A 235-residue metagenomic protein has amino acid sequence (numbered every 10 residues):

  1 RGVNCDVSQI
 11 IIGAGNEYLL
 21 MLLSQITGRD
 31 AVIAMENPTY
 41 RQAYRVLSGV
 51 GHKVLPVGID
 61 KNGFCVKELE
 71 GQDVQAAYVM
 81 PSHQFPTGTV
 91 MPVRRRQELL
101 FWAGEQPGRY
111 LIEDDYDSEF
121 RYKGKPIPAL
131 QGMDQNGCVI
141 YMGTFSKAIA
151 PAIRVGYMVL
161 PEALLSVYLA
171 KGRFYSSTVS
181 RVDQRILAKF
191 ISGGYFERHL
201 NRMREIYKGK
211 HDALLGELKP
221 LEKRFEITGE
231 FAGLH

Functional and structural regions predicted by a protein language model:
R1-G108, E119, K123-G137, Y207: Conserved core of the PLP fold type I
P128-A129, L169, L187, L218: Catalytic cores of nucleotide-enabled group-transfer and carboxylate-activating enzymes in metabolic and assembly-line
Q131-V167: Active-site PLP attachment segment
Y157, R185-S192: Helix-loop "lid/cap" segments that line or gate small-molecule binding pockets
L165-D183: Active-site C-terminal subdomain of aminotransferase-like
L169-G172, G193-L215: Structural signature of PLP-dependent enzymes
A188, E205-L215, F225-H235: Conserved glycine-rich beta-strand-loop-beta hairpin in the small C-terminal domain of fold type I
